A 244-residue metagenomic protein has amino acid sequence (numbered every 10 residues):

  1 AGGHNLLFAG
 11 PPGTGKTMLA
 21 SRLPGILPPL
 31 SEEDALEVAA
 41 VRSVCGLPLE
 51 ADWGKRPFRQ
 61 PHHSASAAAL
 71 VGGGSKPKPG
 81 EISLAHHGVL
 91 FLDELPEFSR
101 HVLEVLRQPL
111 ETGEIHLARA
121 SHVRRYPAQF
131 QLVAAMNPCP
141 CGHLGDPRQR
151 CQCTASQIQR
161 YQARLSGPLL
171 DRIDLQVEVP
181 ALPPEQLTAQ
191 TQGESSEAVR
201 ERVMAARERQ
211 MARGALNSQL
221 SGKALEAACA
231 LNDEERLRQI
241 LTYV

Functional and structural regions predicted by a protein language model:
G3, G73, F91, E111: Long C-terminal interaction/binding lobes of large macromolecular proteins
G3-E50, T112: Walker A/P-loop
G10, G72, E94: The Walker A (P-loop) glycine that initiates the GxxxxGKT/S ATP-binding motif of P-loop NTPases
D34-S66, G73, S221-R238: Conserved inter-motif catalytic segment of the P-loop NTP-binding fold
D52-L90, H122-V123: Conserved alpha-helical scaffold flanking the Walker A/P-loop in AAA+ ATPase domains
P77, H101-V105, P109-V244: Basic, amphipathic alpha-helical bundle interface domains used for macromolecular binding and assembly
H87, D93-L95, V105: Walker B catalytic acidic pair
L92-S99, G142: Catalytic P-loop NTPase motifs of RecA-like helicase/translocase cores
